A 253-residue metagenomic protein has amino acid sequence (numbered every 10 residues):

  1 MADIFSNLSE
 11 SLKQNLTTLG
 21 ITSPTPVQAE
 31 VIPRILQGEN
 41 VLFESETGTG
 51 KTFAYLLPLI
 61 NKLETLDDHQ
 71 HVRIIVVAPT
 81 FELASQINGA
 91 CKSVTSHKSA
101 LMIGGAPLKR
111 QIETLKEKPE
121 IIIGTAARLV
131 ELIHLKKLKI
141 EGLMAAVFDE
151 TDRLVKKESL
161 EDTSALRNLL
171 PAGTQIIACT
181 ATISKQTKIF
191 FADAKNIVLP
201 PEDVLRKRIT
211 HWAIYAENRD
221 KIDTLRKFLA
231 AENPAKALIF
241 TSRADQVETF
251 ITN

Functional and structural regions predicted by a protein language model:
M1-E44: Conserved pre-motif I regulatory segment
F5, D68-H134, G142-A145, T252: Conserved nucleic-acid-binding Ia/Ib motif block in the N-terminal RecA-like helicase ATPase lobe
A29-V41, T52-H69, A90-S93: Walker A/P-loop NTP-binding motif
V41-E44, I75, L238: Short hydrophobic/aromatic beta-strand immediately N-terminal to the Walker A/P-loop
S45-T49: The conserved Walker
F81-A84, A106-L108, R128-L129, D152-R153 (+5 more regions): Conserved nucleotide-binding/hydrolysis micro-motifs of P-loop NTPases
K139-D203: Post-DEXD/H (motif II) to motif III coupling segment of the RecA-like Helicase ATP-binding lobe
A165, R208-N253: Conserved interdomain hinge at the start of the Helicase C-terminal
